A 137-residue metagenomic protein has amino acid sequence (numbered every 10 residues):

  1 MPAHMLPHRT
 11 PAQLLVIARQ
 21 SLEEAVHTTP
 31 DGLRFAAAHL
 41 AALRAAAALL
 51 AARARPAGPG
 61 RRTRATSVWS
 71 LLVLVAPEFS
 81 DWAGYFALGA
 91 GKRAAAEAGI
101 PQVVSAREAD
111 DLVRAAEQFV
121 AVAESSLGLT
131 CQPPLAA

Functional and structural regions predicted by a protein language model:
M1-A137: Terminal alpha-helical segments
